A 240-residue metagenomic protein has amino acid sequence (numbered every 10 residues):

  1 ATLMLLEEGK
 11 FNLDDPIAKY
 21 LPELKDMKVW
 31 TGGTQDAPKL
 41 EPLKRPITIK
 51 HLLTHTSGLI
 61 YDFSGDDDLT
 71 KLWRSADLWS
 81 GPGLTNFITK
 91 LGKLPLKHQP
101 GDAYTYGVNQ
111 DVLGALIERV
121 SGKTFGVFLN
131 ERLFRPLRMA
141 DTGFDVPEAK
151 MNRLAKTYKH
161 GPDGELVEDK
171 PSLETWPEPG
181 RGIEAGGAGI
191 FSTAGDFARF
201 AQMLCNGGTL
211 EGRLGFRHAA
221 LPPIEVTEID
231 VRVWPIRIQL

Functional and structural regions predicted by a protein language model:
P16-L240: Short, surface-exposed loop or secondary-structure junction motifs that flank catalytic or metal-binding residues
